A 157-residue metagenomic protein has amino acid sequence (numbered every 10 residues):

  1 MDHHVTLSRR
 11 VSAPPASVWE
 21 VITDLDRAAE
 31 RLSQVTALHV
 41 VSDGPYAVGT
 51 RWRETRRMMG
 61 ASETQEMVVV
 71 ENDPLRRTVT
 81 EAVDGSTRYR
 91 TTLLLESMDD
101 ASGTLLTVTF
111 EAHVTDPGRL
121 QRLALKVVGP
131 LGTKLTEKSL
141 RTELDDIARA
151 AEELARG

Functional and structural regions predicted by a protein language model:
M1-A47, G157: Hydrophobic ligand-binding cavity/cleft-lining segments
M1-H4, S8, L25, R51 (+2 more regions): N-proximal short alpha-helices
H3, A13, E54, T80 (+1 more regions): Residue-level detector of alpha-helix boundaries and kinks
R10, V70-E71, E96: Well-ordered beta-strand positions
A13, M58-G60, A112-D116: Beta-strand elements of well-folded, non-transmembrane domains
V40-R90, D100-L105, K138, T142-G157: Glycine-rich portal/gate segments that line the openings of hydrophobic small-molecule binding cavities
V83-K138, T142: Beta-strand/loop substructures that line and gate deep hydrophobic ligand-binding cavities in soluble
